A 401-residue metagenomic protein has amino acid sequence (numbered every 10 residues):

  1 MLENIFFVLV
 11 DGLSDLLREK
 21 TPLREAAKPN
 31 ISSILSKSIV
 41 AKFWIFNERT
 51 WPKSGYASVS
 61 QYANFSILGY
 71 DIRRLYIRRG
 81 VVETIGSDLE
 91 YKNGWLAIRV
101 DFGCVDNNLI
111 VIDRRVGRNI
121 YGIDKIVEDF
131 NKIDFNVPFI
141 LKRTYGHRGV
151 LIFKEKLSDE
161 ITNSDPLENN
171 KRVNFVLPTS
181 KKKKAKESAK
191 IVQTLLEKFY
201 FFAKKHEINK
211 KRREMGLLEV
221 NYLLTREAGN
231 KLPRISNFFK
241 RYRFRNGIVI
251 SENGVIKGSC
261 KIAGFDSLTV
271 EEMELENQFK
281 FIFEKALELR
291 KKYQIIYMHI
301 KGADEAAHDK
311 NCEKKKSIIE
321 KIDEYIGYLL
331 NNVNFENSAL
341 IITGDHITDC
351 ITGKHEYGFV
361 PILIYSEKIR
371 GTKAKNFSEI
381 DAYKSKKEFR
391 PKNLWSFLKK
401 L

Functional and structural regions predicted by a protein language model:
M1-L401: Feature captures the catalytic ectodomains and active-site-proximal regions of enzymes that hydrolyze or transfer
